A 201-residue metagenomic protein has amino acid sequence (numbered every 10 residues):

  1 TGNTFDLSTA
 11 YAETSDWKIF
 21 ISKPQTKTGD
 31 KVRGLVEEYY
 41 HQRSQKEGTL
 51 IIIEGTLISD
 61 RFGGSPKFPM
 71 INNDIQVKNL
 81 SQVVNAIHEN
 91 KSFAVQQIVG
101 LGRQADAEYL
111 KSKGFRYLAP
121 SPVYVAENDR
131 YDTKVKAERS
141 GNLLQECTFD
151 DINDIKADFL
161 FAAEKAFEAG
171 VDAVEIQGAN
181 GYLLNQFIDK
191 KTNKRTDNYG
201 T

Functional and structural regions predicted by a protein language model:
T1-L101, E108-L110, L144, I155 (+1 more regions): N-terminal capping/small domains of soluble enzymes
N3-F5, T9, D30, R116 (+3 more regions): Flexible, active-site-adjacent loop/turn segments at secondary-structure boundaries
G48, G170-V171: A structural motif
T56, Q97-G100, V171-G181: Short, well-ordered beta-to-alpha junction loops that form the rim of enzyme active sites and present histidine/acidic
S59-G63, D106, Y131-K134, Y182-F187 (+1 more regions): Short acidic/His/Gly/Ser-rich catalytic and metal-binding motifs that mark active-site loops of diverse hydrolases
P69-I71, S112-R116, T192-N193: Short, hinge-like loop/turn segments at secondary-structure boundaries
F93, V99-A169: Non-globular sequence segments
L143-C147, E175-T201: Polysaccharide-binding and catalytic clefts of secreted carbohydrate-active enzymes
